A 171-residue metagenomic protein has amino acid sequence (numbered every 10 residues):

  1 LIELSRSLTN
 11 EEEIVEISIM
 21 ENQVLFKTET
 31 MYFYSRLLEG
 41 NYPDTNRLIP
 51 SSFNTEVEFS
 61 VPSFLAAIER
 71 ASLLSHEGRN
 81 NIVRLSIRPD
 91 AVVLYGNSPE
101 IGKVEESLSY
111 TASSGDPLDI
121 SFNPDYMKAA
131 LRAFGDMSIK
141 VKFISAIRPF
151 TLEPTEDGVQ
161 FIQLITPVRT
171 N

Functional and structural regions predicted by a protein language model:
I2-L38, F53-N171: DNA polymerase processivity clamps
L48-S52: Short hinge/gating elements
